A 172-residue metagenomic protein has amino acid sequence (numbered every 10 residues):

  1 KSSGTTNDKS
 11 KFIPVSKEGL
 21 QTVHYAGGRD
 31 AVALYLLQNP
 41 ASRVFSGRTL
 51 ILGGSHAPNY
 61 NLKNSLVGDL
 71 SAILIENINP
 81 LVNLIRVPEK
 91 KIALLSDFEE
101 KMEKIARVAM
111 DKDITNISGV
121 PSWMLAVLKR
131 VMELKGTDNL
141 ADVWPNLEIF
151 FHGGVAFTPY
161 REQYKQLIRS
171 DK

Functional and structural regions predicted by a protein language model:
K1-K172: Active-site phosphate/ATP/adenylate-binding loop shared across adenylate-forming ligases
